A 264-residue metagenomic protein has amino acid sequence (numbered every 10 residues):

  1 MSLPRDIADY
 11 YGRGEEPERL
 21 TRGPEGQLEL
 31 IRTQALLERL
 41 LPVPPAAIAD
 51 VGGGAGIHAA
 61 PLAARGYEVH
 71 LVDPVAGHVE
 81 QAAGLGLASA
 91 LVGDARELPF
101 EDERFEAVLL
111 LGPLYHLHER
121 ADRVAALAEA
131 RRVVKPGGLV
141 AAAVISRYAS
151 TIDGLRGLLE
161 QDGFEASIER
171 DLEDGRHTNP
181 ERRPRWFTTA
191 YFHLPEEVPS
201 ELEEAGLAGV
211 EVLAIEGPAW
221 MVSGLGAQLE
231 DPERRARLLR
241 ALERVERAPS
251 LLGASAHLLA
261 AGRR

Functional and structural regions predicted by a protein language model:
M1-P44, I57, P61, Q81: Conserved class I S-adenosyl-L-methionine
A49, G56-E97: Class I SAM-dependent methyltransferase SAM/SAH-binding core
R96-V108: A short acidic, Gly/Pro-enriched loop at the edge of an enzyme's catalytic core that lines a small-molecule cofactor
E106-A121: A short SAM/SAH-binding and catalytic strip from SAM-dependent methyltransferases
L117, R182-E196: Acceptor-substrate binding/catalytic loop of class I
V124-P136: A short glycine-rich, Lys/Arg-flanked "PGG" loop and its adjoining helix->strand segment in the class I
L139-L172: Conserved class I S-adenosyl-L-methionine
E201, A205-R264: C-terminal lobe and adjacent flexible extensions of AdoMet/dcAdoMet transferase-like proteins
